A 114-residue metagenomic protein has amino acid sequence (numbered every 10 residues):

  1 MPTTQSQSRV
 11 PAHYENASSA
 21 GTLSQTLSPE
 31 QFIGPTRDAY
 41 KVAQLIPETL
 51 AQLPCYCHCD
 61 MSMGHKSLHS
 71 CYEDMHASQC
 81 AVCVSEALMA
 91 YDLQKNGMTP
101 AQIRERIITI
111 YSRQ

Functional and structural regions predicted by a protein language model:
M1-Q44, Y91-K95, P100-Q114: Secretory/periplasmic and organellar redox-cofactor proteins
Q25, E48, H69-S70: Flexible, active-site-adjacent loop/turn segments at secondary-structure boundaries
Q44-L50: Short, flexible, mixed-charge glycine/proline-rich loop motifs that serve as phosphate/nucleic-acid-contacting
L53-L88: Short, thiol/selenol-centered motifs that function as redox-active sites or metal-ligating centers
